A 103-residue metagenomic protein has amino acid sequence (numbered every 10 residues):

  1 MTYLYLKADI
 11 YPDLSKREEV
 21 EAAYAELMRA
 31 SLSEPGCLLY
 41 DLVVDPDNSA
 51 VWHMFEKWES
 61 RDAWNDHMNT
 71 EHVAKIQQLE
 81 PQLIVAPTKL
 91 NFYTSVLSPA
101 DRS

Functional and structural regions predicted by a protein language model:
T2, L42-A50, I76-S103: Glycine-rich beta-strand-turn "strand-cap" elements at beta-sheet edges
L4-I10, D41-M68: Short, well-ordered beta-strand segments in beta-rich or mixed alpha/beta enzyme and ligand-binding folds
L4-L38, L42: N-terminal first-folded block
S15, S49, E59, E71 (+1 more regions): Short alpha-helical
R17-E19, V51, A63, P99-D101: Intrinsically disordered, low-complexity acidic/polar segments
E26-L38, K57-N91: An amphipathic, aromatic/His-enriched active-site/gating alpha helix that lines ligand/cofactor pockets
